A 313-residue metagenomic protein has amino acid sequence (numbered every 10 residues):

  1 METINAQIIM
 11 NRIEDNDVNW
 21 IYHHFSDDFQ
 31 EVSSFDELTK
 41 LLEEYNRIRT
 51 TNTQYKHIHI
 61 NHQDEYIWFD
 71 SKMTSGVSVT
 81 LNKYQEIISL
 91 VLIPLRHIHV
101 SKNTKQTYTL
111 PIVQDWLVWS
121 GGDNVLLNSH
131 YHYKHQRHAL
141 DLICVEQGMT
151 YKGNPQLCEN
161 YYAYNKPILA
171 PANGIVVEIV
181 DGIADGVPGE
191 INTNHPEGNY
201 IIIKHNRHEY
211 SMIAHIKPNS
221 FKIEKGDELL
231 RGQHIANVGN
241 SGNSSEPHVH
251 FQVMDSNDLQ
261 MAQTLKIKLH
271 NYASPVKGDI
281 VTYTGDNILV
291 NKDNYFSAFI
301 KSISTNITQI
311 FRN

Functional and structural regions predicted by a protein language model:
T3-D28: Short acidic-aromatic low-complexity motifs
N19-H59: Short solvent-exposed beta->alpha transition segments
H57-Q106: Exposed beta-sheet edge and beta->alpha loop/turn motif
A163, N173-K217: Zn2+-dependent peptidoglycan hydrolase active-site motif and core
G174-V176, G226-V238: A structural signal for short beta-strand/turn segments enriched in small hydrophobics and glycine
H195, K222, D227-L230, Q252-N313: Acidic, glycine-rich catalytic/binding loops that coordinate metals and/or anionic ligands
E209-G232: Short histidine-centered loop motifs in beta-beta connectors
